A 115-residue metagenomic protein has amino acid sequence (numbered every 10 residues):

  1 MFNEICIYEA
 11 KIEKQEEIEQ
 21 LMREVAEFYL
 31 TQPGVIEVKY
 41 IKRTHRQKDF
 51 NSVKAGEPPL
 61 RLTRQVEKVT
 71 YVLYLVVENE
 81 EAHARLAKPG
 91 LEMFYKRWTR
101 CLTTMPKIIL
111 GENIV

Functional and structural regions predicted by a protein language model:
M1-F2, Q65-K68: Short, flexible turn/loop "capping" segments at secondary-structure junctions
N3-E9, V72-Y74: Active-site-flanking beta-strand signature of metal-NTP-handling nucleotidyl enzymes and homologous cyclase-like
E16-E19, E78-P89: Short amphipathic alpha-helices within nucleic acid-binding modules
M22, L86-A87, Y95-W98: Short, flexible helix/strand-to-coil boundary loops that buttress conserved ligand/catalytic motifs in alpha/beta
M22-V25, Y29: Hydrophobic alpha-helical core bundles mediating ligand binding, dimerization, or RNAP-core interactions
T31-G34: Glycine-centered tight turns that cap/initiate beta-strands
I36-V66, M93-V115: Glycine-rich beta-strand-turn "strand-cap" elements at beta-sheet edges
